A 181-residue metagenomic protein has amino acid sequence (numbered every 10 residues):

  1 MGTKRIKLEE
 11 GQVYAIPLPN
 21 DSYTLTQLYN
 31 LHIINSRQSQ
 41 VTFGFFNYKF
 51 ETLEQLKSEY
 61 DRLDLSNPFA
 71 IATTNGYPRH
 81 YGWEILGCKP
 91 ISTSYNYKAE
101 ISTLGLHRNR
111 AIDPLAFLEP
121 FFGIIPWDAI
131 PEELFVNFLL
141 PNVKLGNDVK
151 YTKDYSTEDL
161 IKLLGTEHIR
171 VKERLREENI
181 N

Functional and structural regions predicted by a protein language model:
M1-E51: Short N-terminal edge-element motif at the start of the domain
F50-N181: Intrinsically disordered, low-complexity, charged/polar segments
